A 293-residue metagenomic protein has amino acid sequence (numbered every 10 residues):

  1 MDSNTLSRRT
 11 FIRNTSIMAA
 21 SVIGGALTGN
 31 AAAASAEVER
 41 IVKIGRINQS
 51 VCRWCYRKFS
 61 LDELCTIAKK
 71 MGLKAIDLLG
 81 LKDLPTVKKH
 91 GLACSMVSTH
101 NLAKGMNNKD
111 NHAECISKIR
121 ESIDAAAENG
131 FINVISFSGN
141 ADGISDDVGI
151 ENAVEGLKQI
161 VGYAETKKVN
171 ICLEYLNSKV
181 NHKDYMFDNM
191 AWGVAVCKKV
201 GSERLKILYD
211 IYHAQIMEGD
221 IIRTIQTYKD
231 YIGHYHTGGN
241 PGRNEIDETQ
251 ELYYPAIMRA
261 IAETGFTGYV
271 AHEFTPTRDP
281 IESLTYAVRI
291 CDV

Functional and structural regions predicted by a protein language model:
D2-K69, F131-I132, F187-Y209, H213-V293: Histidine-acidic metal/acid-base catalytic patches
R13-G24, I41, G105-K206, I216: Active-site acidic/histidine proton-transfer and metal-coordination neighborhood in alpha/beta enzyme cores
C55-R57, G80-K82, H100-L102, N140-D142 (+4 more regions): Active-site-proximal loop/turn and secondary-structure-junction residues that shape catalytic pockets, frequently
L64-L84: Catalytic domains of carbohydrate-active enzymes, especially glycoside hydrolases
D77, M96-S98, I135, C172 (+2 more regions): Conserved beta-strand positions in the central sheet of alpha/beta enzyme cores
P85-V97, A153, V169: Short acidic, glycine/proline-enriched helix-loop-strand junctions
